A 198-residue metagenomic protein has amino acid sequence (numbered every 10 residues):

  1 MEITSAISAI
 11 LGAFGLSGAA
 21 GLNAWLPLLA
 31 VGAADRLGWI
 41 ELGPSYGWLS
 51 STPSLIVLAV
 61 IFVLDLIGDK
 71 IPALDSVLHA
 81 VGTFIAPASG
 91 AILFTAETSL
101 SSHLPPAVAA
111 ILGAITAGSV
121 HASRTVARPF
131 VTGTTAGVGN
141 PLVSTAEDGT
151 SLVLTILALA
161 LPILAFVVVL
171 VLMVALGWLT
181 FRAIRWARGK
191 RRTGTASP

Functional and structural regions predicted by a protein language model:
M1-S8, A34-T52, L93-A109, A158-F166: Helix-coil boundary and interhelical linker segments in multi-pass alpha-helical membrane proteins
A9-L11, S17-A34: The first (N-terminal) embedded transmembrane alpha-helix
A20-W25, G47-L58, G82-A86: Helical membrane-embedded segments and adjacent short helical loop/helix-boundary regions of multi-pass membrane
S45-P53, T98-P106, T125-A136, I184-S197: A cytosolic-side transmembrane-helix exit/cap motif
F62-D75, T125-T132: C-terminal ends of transmembrane helices
D75-A88, A107-A110, T135, P141: Cytoplasmic-side transmembrane-helix entry/capping segments in multi-pass membrane proteins
T83-T95, G139-V153: Small-residue-rich segments of transmembrane alpha-helices in multi-pass membrane proteins, especially helix faces
A88-E97, P106-A127, G149: Mid-bilayer segments of alpha-helical transmembrane spans in multi-pass integral membrane proteins that mediate
